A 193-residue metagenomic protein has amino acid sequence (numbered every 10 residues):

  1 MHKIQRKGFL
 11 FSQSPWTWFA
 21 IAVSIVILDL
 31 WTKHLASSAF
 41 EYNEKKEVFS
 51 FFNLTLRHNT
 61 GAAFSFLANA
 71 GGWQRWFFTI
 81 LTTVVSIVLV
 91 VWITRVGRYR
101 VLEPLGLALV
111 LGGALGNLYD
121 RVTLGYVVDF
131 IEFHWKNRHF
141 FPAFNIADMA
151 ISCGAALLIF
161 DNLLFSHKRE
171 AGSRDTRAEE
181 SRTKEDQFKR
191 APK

Functional and structural regions predicted by a protein language model:
M1-K193: Alpha-helical transmembrane bundles and membrane-interface segments of multipass inner-membrane proteins
